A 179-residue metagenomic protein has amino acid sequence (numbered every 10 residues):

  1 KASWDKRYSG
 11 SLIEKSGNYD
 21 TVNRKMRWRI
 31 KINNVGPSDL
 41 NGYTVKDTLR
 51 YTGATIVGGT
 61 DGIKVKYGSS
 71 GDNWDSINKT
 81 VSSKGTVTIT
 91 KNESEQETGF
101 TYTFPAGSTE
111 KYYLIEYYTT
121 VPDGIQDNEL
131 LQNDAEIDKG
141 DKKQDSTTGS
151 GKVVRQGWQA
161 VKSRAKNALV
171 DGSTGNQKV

Functional and structural regions predicted by a protein language model:
K1-D39, L49-R50, Q132-V179: Serine/threonine-rich, low-complexity linker/repeat segments that form flexible spacers/stalks
K25-R29, G42-T44, G99, Y112-E116 (+1 more regions): Intrinsic-disorder/low-complexity, polar/charged segments enriched in Ser/Thr/Lys/Arg/Asp/Glu/Gln
G36-N41, G53-G59, I125-D127: A short beta-turn/strand-edge loop motif at beta-sheet boundaries
S38, G71-I77, S108-I115, K143-D145: Short, surface-exposed beta-strand/loop "edge" segments at domain boundaries and coil↔beta transitions
V45, Y117, N133-A135: Extracellular/surface recognition and adhesion modules
K46, I56-G58, E129-Q132, D171: Low-complexity, Ser/Thr/Pro-rich intrinsically disordered linker/stalk segments at domain junctions
T48-G99: A surface/secretory-pathway sequence property marking extracellular, secreted, or lumenal proteins enriched
Q96-L131: Low-complexity, intrinsically disordered segments enriched in Ser/Thr together with acidic residues
